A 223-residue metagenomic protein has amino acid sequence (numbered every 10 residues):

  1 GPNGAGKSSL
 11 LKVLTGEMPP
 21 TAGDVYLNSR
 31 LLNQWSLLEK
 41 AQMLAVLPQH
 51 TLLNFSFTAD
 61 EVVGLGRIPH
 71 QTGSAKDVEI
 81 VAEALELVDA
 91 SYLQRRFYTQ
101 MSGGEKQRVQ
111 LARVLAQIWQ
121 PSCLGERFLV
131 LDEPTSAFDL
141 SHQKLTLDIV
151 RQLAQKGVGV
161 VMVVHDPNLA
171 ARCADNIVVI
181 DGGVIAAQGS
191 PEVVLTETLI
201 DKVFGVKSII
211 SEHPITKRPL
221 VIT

Functional and structural regions predicted by a protein language model:
T15: Helix-to-loop junction immediately C-terminal to a conserved catalytic motif
G23-L31: Conserved ABC transporter NBD signature motif
L31, V178, G182-V193: Conserved switch/coupling elements of ABC/ABC-like ATPase nucleotide-binding domains
L31-A45, F55: ABC ATPase NBD coupling module
K76-Q94: Conserved ABC ATPase "signature" region
F97-M101, E105: Conserved ABC ATPase signature
L124, L129-E133: Catalytic Walker B motif of ABC-type/P-loop ATPase nucleotide-binding domains
E197, V203-T223: ABC ATPase nucleotide-binding domains
